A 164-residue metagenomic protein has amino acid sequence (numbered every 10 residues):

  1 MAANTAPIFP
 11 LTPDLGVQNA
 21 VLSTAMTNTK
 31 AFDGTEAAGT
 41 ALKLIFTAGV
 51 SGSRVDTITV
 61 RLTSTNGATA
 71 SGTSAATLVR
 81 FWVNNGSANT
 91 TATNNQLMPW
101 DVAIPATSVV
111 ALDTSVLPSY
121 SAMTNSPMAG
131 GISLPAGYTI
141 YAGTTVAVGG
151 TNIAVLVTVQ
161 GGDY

Functional and structural regions predicted by a protein language model:
A2-A41, T47-V50, A70-S71, G131-Y164: C-terminal interaction-tip segments
T29-A48, A92-I104, A111-L112, V116: Local beta-strand/beta-hairpin segments that build beta-sheet-rich folds
G49-T57: Extended extracellular/luminal ectodomain segments enriched in beta-structured repeat modules
D56, A75-V79, T151-V155: Short beta-strand/loop motifs in extracellular/secreted proteins, especially within beta-sandwich accessory domains
T57-R61, I140-A142: Buried hydrophobic-core signal for structured, non-transmembrane domains
R61-G67: Short solvent-exposed strand-capping/beta-turn motif centered on an Asx-Ser/Thr pair
A68-T93, W100: Short, surface-exposed beta-strand/strand-loop-strand elements in extracellular ectodomains
D113-G137: Beta-sandwich interaction modules
